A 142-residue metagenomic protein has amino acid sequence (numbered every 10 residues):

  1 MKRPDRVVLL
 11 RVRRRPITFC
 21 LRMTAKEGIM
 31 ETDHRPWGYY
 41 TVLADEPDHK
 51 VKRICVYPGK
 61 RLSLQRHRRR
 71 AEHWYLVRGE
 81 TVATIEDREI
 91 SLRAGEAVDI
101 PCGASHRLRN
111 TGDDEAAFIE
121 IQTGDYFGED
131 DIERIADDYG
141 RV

Functional and structural regions predicted by a protein language model:
R3-V8, R14: Short, often N-terminal, low-complexity regions that either remain intrinsically disordered or form a short helix
G28-R35, R107-V142: Double-stranded beta-helix
M30-R66, R70: A short glycine-rich, His/Asp/Glu-containing loop-to-beta-strand
S63-Q65, A83-T84, I100, H106-G112 (+1 more regions): Short beta-strand His + acidic residue motifs that chelate non-heme Fe in jelly-roll/DSBH and cupin folds
R69-V82, D87: Glycine- and acidic-residue-biased ligand/ion/polar-headgroup-sensing regions
D87-S105: Short acidic-glycine-tyrosine-enriched beta hairpin
